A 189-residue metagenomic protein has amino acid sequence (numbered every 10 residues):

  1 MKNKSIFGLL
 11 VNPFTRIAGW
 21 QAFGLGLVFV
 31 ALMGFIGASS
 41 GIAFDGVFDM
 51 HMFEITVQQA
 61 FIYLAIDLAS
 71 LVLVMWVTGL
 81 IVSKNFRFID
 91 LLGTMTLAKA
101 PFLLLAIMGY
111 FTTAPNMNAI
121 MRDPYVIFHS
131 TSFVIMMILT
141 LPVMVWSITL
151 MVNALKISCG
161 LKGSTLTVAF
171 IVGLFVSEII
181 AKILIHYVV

Functional and structural regions predicted by a protein language model:
M1-H51: N-terminal juxtamembrane cytosolic/stromal segments of multi-pass membrane proteins
K2-I6, D45, D49-V57, S83 (+2 more regions): Juxtamembrane loop-helix boundary motifs flanking transmembrane segments in multi-pass membrane proteins
F14-I17, L80-L91, K156-S164: Membrane-interface helix-boundary motifs at transmembrane edges
G24-I36, I66-V74, L103, S147: Hydrophobic alpha-helical transmembrane segments of multi-pass integral membrane proteins
H51-T113: Alpha-helical transmembrane segments with an aromatic anchor "belt"
T56-V74, Y110-C159, G163-S164, I171: Selective recognition of hydrophobic, aromatic-rich stretches within alpha-helical transmembrane segments of polytopic
T94-M95, T165-V176: Central hydrophobic cores of alpha-helical transmembrane segments in multi-pass integral membrane proteins
E178-V189: Juxtamembrane boundary at the C-terminal end of a transmembrane helix
